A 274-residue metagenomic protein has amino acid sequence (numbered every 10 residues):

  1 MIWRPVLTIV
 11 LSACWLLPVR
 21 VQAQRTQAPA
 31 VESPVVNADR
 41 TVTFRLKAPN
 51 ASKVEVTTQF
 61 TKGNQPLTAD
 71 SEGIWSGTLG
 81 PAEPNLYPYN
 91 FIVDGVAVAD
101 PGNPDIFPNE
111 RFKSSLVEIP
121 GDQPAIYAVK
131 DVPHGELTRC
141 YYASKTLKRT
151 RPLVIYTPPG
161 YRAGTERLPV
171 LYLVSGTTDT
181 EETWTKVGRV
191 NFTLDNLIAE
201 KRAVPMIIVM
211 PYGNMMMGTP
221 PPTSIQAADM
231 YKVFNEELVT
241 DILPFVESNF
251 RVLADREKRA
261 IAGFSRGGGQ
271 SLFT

Functional and structural regions predicted by a protein language model:
M1-W3: N-terminal secretory signal peptides that target proteins for export/translocation
P5-V6, G176: Generic alpha-helix initiation/capping and coil-helix boundary signal
V6-P18: Bacterial N-terminal signal peptides
V21-R25: Boundary at the C-terminal end of the N-terminal hydrophobic targeting segment
A30, V36-E55, Q59-N64, A69-T274: Non-catalytic cap/lid and distal C-terminal segments of serine-dependent acyl enzymes
